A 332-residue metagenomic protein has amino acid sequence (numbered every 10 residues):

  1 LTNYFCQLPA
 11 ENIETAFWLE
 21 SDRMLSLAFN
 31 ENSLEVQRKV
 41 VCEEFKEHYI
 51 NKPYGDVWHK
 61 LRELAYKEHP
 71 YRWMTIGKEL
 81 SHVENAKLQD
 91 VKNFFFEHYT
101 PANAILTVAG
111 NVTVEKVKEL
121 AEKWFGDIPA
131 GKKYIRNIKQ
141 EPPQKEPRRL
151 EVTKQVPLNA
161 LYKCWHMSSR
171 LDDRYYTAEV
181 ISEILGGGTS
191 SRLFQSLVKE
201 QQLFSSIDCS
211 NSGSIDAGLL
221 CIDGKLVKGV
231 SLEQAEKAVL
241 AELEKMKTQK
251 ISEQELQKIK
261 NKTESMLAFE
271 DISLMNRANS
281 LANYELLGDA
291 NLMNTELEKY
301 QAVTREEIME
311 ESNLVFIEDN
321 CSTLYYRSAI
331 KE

Functional and structural regions predicted by a protein language model:
L1-M24, D56-S81, N103-A109, N159-S168 (+2 more regions): M16 family metallopeptidases and their MPP-like homologs
L1-Y54, N85-L88, K92-N103, A241: Active-site-adjacent, His/Asp/Glu-enriched structural segments that form or flank metal-binding and acid/base networks
R38-F45, K260-L267, S312: Short amphipathic alpha-helical coiled-coil/interface segments
K67-E68, R72-T75, T100-S169, E270 (+1 more regions): An aromatic/glycine/proline-enriched structural segment found at the starts of mature extracellular/organellar domains
P70, K92-F96, R148-V152, S206-S212: Short beta-strand/turn micro-motifs at beta-sheet edges
N85-F94, Q201-C209, M309: Short amphipathic beta-strand starts and helix->beta connectors
D173-L185, L193-L197: Active/ligand-binding-proximal structured segments within catalytic/core domains that scaffold catalytic residues
M309-Y325: Bilobed periplasmic-binding protein-like "clamshell/Venus-flytrap" ligand-binding domains
